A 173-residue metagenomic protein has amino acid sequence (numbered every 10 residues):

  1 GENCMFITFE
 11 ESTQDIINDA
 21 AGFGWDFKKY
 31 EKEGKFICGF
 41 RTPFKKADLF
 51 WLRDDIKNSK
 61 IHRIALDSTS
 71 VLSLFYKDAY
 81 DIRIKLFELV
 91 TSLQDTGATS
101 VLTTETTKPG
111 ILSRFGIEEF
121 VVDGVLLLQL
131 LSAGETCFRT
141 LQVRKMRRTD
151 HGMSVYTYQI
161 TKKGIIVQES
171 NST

Functional and structural regions predicted by a protein language model:
G1-A47: Conserved P-loop
F9, E105, L130: Cofactor-binding loop segments of dinucleotide-utilizing enzymes, especially the Rossmann-like FAD- and NAD(P)+-binding
Q14-N18, A47, I111-L112, G134-F138 (+1 more regions): Switch/connector loops and helix/strand junctions flanking conserved nucleotide-binding motifs in nucleotide-processing
D15, D19-A20, E88, I117-V121 (+1 more regions): Alpha-helical scaffold elements adjacent to nucleotide-binding pockets in ATP/GTP-utilizing enzyme cores
G39-R41, T103, Q168-S170: Conserved beta-strand termini and adjacent loop/short-helix elements that scaffold enzyme active sites in alpha/beta
K46-V121, V125, E135: P-loop NTPase motor core
K57-R63, L131-T173: Conserved P-loop NTPase
